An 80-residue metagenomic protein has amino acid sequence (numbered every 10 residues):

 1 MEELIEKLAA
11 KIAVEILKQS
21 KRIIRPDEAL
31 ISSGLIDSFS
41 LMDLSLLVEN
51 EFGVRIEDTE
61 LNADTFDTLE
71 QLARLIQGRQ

Functional and structural regions predicted by a protein language model:
M1-R22, R74-Q80: Thiotemplate assembly-line natural product biosynthesis machinery
I16-L35, F52-N62, Q80: Phosphopantetheine carrier-protein modules
S38: Catalytic nucleophile serine of serine hydrolases, specifically the conserved "nucleophile elbow" pentapeptide
M42: Conserved catalytic core of two-component sensor histidine kinases
E60-Q71: AMP-binding/adenylate-forming catalytic domain of the ANL superfamily
